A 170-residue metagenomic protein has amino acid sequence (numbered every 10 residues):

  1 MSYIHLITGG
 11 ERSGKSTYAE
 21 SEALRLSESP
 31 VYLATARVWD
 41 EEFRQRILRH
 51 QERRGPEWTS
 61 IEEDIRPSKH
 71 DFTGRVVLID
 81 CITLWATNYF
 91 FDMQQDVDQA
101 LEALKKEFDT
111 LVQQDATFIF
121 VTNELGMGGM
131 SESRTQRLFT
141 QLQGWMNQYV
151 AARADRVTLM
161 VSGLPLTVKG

Functional and structural regions predicted by a protein language model:
S2, V76-I79, E102-K105, D109: SAM-dependent methyltransferases
S2-F72: Conserved P-loop
L6, V76-L78, I119-V121: Structural motif
E11, R37, T83, L125-G126 (+1 more regions): Short, glycine/serine-rich, charged loops/turns that create anion-binding and catalytic segments at active sites
A19, H50, L78, N123 (+1 more regions): Residue-level signal for inorganic ion chemistry
P30, V77, R156-L159: Short, well-ordered beta-strand core segments
P56-A100: Helix-adjacent hinge/juxtasegments
N88-G170: Replace "adjacent to P-loop NTPase cores in ATP/GTP-dependent enzymes" with "adjacent to NTP-binding cores
